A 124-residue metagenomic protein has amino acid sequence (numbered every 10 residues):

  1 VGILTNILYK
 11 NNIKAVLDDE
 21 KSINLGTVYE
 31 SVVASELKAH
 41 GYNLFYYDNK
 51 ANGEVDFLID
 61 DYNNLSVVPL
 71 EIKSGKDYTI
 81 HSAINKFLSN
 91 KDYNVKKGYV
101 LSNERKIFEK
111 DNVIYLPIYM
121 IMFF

Functional and structural regions predicted by a protein language model:
V1-F124: A cross-kingdom feature that marks ATP-driven nucleic-acid transaction machinery
